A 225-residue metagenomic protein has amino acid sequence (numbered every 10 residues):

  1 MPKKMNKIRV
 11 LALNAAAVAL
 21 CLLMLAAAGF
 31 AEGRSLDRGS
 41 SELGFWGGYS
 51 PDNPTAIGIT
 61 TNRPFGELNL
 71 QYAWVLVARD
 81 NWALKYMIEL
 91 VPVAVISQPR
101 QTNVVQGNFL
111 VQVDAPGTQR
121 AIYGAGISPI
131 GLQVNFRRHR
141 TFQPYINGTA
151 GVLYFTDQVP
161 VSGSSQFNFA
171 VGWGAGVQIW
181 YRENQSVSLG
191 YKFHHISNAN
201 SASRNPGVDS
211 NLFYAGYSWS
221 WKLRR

Functional and structural regions predicted by a protein language model:
M1-D37, K222-R225: Cleavable N-terminal export/targeting peptides
G29-L76, S210-R225: Short glycine/proline- and aromatic-enriched beta-strand/turn motifs that initiate or cap beta-hairpins
A31-S41, L76-K85, R137-P144, Y181-S186 (+1 more regions): Short loop/turn motifs that connect adjacent beta-strands in outer-membrane beta-barrel proteins
R34-G39, G176-R225: Predominantly the C-terminal beta-signal and adjacent terminal strand-loop region of outer-membrane beta-barrel
G39-S41, N62-L68, A121-S128, F142 (+2 more regions): Residues that define the transmembrane beta-barrel architecture of outer-membrane proteins
S41-P51, Y86-A94, I146-V152, L189-H195: Transmembrane beta-barrel strands of outer-membrane/channel proteins
T55-I59, V113-Q119, D157-G163, A199-N205: Extracellular loop and loop/strand-boundary signature of outer-membrane beta-barrel proteins
G66-Q158, S218: Gram-negative (and chloroplast) outer-membrane scaffold detector with strong preference for beta-barrel transmembrane
